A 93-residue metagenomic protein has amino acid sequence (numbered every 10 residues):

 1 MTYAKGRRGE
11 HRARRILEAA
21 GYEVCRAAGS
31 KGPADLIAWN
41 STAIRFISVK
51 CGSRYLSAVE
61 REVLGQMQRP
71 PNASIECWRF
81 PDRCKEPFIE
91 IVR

Functional and structural regions predicted by a protein language model:
M1-A27: Acidic-basic catalytic patches of nuclease active cores, encompassing PD-(D/E)XK and other metal-cofactor nuclease
A4, V59-R93: Domain-level recognition of nuclease-like catalytic cores that cleave nucleotide substrates
L17, L36-A38, T42-S53: Conserved catalytic cores of phosphodiester-cleaving nucleases, focusing on short active-site segments
A19-P33, I37-S41: Active-site metal-binding core of divalent-cation-utilizing nuclease and nuclease-like domains
R26, S48, C77-R79: Structural signal for conserved beta-strand scaffold positions within catalytic alpha/beta enzyme cores
S30, G52, P81-R83: Short, solvent-exposed coil/turn elements at secondary-structure transition points
K31-P33, T42-F46, P70-A73: Short connector loops at helix/strand junctions that flank enzyme active sites, especially segments positioning acidic
L56: An amphipathic, aromatic/His-enriched active-site/gating alpha helix that lines ligand/cofactor pockets
